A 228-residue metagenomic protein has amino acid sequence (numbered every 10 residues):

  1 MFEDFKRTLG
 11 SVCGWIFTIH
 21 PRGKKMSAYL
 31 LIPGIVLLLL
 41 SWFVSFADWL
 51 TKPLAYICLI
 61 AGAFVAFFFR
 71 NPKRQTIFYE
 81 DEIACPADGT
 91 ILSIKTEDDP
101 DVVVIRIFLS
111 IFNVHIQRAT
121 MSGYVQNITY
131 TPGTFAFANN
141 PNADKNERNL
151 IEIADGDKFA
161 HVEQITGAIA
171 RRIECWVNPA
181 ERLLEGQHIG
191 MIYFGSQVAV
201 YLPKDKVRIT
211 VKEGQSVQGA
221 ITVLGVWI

Functional and structural regions predicted by a protein language model:
M1-I228: Contiguous, well-folded functional domains in the mature portion of proteins
